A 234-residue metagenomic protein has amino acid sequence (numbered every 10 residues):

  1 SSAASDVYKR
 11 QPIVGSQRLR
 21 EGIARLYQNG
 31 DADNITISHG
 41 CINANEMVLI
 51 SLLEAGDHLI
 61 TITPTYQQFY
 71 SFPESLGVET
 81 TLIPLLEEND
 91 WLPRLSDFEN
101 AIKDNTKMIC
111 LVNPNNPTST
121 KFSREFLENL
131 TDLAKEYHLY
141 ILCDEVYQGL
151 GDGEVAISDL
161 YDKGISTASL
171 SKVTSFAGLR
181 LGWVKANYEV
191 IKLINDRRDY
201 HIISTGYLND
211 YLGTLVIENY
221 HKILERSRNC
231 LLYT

Functional and structural regions predicted by a protein language model:
A3-Y8: Short, small-residue-biased leader/transition segments that mark boundaries at the very start of proteins
R20-H58: Phosphate-binding glycine-rich loop
S51-P73: Conserved PLP-anchoring active-site segment centered on the Schiff-base-forming lysine
T63, L82-L86: Short beta->alpha connector loops at strand-helix junctions that form conserved, small/polar/Pro-enriched
S75-T80: A short helix-loop-beta submotif of the ANL/AMP-binding
E87-D152: Active-site phosphate-binding strand-loop segment of PLP-dependent enzymes
S166, L170-L232: PLP-dependent aminotransferase class I/II
